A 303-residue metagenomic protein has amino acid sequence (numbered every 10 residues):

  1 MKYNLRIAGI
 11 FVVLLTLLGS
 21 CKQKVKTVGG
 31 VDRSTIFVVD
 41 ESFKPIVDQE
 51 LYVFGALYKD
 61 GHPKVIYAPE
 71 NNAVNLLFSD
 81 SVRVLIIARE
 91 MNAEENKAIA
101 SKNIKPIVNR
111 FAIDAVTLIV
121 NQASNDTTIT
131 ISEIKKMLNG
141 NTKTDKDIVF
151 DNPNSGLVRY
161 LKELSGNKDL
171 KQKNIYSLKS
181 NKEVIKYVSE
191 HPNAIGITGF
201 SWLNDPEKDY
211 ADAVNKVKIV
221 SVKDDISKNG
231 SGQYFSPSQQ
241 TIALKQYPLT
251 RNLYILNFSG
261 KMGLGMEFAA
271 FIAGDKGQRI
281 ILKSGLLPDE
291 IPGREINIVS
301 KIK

Functional and structural regions predicted by a protein language model:
M1-G9: Bacterial N-terminal signal peptides that target proteins for export
Y3-N4, C21-K59, I66, I107 (+2 more regions): Exported/periplasmic ABC-transporter solute-binding proteins
F11-L15: Alpha-helical transmembrane segments
T16-S20: C-terminal motif of bacterial Sec signal peptides marking the signal peptidase cleavage site
D60-N75: Central regulatory/effector-binding core of bacterial HTH transcription factors
N71-K102, E207: Pocket-flanking alpha-helical
